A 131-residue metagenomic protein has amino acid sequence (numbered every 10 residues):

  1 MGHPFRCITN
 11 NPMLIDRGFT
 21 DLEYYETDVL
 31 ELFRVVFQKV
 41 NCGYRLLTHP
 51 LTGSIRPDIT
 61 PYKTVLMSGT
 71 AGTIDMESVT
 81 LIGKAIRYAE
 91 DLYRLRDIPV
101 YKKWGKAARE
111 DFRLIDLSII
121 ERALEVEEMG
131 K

Functional and structural regions predicted by a protein language model:
M1-R6: Extreme N-terminal starter segment of soluble prokaryotic enzymes
I8, E23, L66-S68: Residues in well-ordered beta-strands of folded domains
I8-I15: Short, polar loop motifs at secondary-structure junctions
N10, H49-T52, T70: Acidic/polar N-terminal loop/beta-strand segments that form early-domain functional surfaces
I15-T60: Rossmann-like NAD(P)(H) cofactor-binding subdomain of soluble oxidoreductases
E31-F33, Q38-K39, Y44, G69-K131: Internal alpha-helical scaffold of NAD(P)-dependent oxidoreductase catalytic cores
D58-G72: Short basic, glycine-rich beta-strand/loop surfaces that mediate nucleic-acid
